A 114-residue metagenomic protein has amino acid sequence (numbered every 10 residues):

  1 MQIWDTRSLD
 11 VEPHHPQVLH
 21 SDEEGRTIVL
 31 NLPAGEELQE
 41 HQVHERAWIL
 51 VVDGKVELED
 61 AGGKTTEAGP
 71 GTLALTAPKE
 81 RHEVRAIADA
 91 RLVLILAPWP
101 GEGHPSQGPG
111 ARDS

Functional and structural regions predicted by a protein language model:
M1-I28, E59, G69-P70, G108-S114: A short, N-terminal "cap"/entry segment at the start of jelly-roll beta-barrel domains of the cupin/DSBH fold
E12-P13, R26-V43: Conserved short histidine dyad/triad with adjacent acidic residue
L38-E40, L58-E59, T76, R81-I87: Short beta-strand His + acidic residue motifs that chelate non-heme Fe in jelly-roll/DSBH and cupin folds
E45-A61: Glycine- and acidic-residue-biased ligand/ion/polar-headgroup-sensing regions
V52-D53, G69, A88, L96: A cytosolic small-molecule/anion-sensing beta-strand core signal
G62-K79: Short acidic-glycine-tyrosine-enriched beta hairpin
L75, D89-H104: A short hydrophobic beta-strand segment most commonly corresponding to one strand of the jelly-roll/cupin
